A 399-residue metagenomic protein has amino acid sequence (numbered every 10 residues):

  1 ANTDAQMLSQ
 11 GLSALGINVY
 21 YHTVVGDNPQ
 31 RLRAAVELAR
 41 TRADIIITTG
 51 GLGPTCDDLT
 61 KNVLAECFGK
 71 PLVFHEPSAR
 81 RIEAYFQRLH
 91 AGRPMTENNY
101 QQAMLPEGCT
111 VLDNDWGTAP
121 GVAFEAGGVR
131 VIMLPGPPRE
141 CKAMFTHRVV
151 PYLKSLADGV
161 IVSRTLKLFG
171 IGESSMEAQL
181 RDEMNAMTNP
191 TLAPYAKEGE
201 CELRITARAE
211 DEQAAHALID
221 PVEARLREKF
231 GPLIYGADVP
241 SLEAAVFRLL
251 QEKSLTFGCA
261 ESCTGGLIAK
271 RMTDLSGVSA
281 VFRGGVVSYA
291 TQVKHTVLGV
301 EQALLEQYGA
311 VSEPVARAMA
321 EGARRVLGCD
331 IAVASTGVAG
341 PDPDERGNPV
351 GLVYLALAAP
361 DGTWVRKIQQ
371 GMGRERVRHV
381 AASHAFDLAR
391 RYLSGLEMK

Functional and structural regions predicted by a protein language model:
A1-D27, H216-A217: Glycine-rich phosphate/diphosphate-binding loop of Rossmann-like nucleotide-binding domains
G26-E37: Structural motif
P29, Q101, A214-K399: Short alpha-helical segments enriched in small residues
R31, T41, D58-L156: Proline/glycine-rich low-complexity loops and linkers
T48-C56, P135-G136, R208-A209, S335-V338: Glycine-rich beta-strand-to-loop/alpha-helix junction loops that act as flexible
T49-F74, L226, F230-A237: Flexible gly/pro-rich beta->alpha loop and the following alpha-helix that scaffold active-site loops
T55-C56, P106, N114-P120, T264-A269 (+1 more regions): Short glycine/serine/threonine-rich phosphate/pyrophosphate-binding segments that cradle anionic phosphate groups
F124-G199, R204-T206, A214-I219: Accessory alpha-helical/coil subdomains and C-terminal extensions that flank or cap enzyme catalytic cores
